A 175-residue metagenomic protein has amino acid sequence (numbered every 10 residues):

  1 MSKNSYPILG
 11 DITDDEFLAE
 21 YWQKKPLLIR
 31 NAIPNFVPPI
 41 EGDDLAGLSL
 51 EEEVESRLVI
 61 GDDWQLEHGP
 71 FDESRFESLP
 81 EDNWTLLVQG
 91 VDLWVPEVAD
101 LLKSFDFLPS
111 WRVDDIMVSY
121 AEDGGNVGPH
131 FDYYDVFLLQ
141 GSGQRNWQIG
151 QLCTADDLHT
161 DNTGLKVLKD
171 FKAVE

Functional and structural regions predicted by a protein language model:
M1-E20, P34-E175: Active-site region of the double-stranded beta-helix
